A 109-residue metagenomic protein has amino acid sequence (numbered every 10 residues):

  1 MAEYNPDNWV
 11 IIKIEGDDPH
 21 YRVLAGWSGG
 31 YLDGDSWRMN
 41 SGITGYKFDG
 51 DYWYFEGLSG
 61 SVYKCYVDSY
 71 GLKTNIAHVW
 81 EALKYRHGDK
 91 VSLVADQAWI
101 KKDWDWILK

Functional and structural regions predicted by a protein language model:
M1-Y54, L58-K109: Cysteine-centric segments in proteins
